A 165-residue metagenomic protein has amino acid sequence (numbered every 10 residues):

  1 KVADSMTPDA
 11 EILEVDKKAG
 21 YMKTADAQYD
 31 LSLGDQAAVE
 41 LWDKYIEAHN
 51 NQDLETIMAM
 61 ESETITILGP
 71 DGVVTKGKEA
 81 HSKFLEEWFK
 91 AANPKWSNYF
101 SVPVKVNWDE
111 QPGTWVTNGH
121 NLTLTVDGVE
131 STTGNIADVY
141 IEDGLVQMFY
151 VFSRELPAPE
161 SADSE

Functional and structural regions predicted by a protein language model:
K1-N51, A59: Short, low-complexity N-terminal intrinsically disordered segments enriched in polar/charged residues
K1-V2, T132-E160: Short beta-strand edge/turn micro-motifs at domain boundaries
A27-Y29, M60, T66-K76, A91: A short gly/proline-enriched turn/hairpin at secondary-structure junctions
Y45, T56-M58, I65, G77 (+3 more regions): Hydrophobic pocket/interface hotspot
I46-D53, E61-I65, L85-N93, V126: Sec/Tat-exported extracytoplasmic proteins
E61, H120-L124, A137, S153: Short beta-strand segments enriched in hydrophobic/aromatic residues within well-folded beta-rich domains
F84-D127: Surface-exposed, charged secondary-structure patches
A162-E165: Short, solvent-exposed mixed-charge patches
